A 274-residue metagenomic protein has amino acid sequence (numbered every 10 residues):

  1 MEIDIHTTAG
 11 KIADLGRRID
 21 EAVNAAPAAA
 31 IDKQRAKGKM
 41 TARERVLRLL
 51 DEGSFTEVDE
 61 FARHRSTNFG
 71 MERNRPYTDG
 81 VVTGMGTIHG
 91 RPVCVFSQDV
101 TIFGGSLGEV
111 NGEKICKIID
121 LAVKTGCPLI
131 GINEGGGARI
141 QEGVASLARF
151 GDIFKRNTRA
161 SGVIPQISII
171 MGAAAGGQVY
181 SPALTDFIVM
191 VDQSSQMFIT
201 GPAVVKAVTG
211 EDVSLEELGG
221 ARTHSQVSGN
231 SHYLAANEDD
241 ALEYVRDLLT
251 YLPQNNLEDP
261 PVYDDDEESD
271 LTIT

Functional and structural regions predicted by a protein language model:
M1-I167, A173, Q178-Y180, L184-V204 (+1 more regions): Terminal-region recognition feature
